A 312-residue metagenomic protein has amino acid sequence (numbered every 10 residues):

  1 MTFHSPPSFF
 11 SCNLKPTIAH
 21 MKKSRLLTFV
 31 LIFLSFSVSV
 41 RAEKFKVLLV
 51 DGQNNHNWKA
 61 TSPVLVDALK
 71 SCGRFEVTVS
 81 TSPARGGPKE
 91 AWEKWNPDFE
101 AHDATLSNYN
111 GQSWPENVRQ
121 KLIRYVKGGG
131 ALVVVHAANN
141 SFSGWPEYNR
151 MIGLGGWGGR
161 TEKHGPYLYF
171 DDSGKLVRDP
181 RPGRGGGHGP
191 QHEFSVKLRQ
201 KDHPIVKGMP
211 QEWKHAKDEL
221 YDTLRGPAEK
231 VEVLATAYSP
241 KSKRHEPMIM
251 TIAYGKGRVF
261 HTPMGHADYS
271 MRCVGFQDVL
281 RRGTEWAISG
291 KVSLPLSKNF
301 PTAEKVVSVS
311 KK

Functional and structural regions predicted by a protein language model:
F3-T28: Bacterial N-terminal signal peptides that target proteins for export
T28-S37: Bacterial N-terminal signal peptides
A42-F45, A60, S71-C72, T81 (+4 more regions): Extracellular ligand-binding/catalytic regions of CAZymes and related secreted enzymes and adhesion modules
K44-Q53, N57-F142: Helical hinge/lid and interdomain linker segments adjacent to catalytic or ligand-binding clefts that mediate domain
G52-N55, R181-R184, Q191-E193, G265-V274: Active-site rim elements
K70, E76, K89, D172-G255: Catalytic beta-strand/loop cores that center a nucleophilic Ser/Cys/Thr and support acyl-enzyme chemistry
Q112-P204: A glycine-rich, often tryptophan-bearing local segment used as a flexible ligand/cofactor-contacting loop or short
A131-V133, L234, F260: Structural detector of well-ordered beta-strand residues that form the stable sheet scaffold of enzyme domains
